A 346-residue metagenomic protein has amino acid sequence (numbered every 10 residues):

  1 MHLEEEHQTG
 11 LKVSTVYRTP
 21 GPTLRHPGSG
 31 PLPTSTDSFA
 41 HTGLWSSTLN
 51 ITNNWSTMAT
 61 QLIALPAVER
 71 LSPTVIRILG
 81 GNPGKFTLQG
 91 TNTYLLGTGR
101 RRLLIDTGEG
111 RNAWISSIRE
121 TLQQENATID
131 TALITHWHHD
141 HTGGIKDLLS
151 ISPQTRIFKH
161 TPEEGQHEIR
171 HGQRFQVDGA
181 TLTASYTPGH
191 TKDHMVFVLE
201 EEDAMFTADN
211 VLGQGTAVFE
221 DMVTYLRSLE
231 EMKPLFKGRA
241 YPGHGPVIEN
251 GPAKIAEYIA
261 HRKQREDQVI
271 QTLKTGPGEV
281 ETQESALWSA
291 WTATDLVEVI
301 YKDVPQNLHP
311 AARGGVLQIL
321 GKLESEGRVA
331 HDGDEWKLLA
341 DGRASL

Functional and structural regions predicted by a protein language model:
M1-L3, L11-S14, T23-S72, E230 (+2 more regions): Eukaryotic N-terminal low-complexity, Ser/Thr- and Lys/Arg-rich leader segments that predominantly function as
H7: Cationic, low-complexity basic patches in intrinsically disordered or flexible, solvent-exposed regions
G10, G84, L88-Q89, R102 (+2 more regions): Active-site HxH/HxHxD metal-binding segment of metal-dependent hydrolases
Q61-L62, P66-E125, V196-N210: Conserved beta-strand hairpin/beta-sheet module of binuclear metal-dependent hydrolase folds, prominently
T74, I118, H244, V269 (+1 more regions): Residue-level signal for inorganic ion chemistry
R102, E109-R111, T181-T272: Metallo-beta-lactamase
T135-H141, H190, H244, I319: Histidine-centered divalent metal-coordination motifs
K274-L346: C-terminal regulatory/interaction regions
